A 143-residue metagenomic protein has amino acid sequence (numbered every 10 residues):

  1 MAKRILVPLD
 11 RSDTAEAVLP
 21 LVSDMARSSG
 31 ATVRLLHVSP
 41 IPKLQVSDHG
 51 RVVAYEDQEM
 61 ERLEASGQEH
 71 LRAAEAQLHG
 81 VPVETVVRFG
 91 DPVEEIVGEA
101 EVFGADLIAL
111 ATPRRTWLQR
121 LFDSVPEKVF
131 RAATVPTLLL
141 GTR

Functional and structural regions predicted by a protein language model:
M1, E75-I108: Structural beta-alpha unit
A2-A54: Small/aliphatic-rich secondary-structure junction motif
V7, V33-L35, H70, L107-A111 (+1 more regions): Short, structured motif recognition centered on aromatic/hydrophobic residues
G50-A54, V102-G104, P126-K128: Short, hinge-like loop/turn segments at secondary-structure boundaries
A54-E69: A short acidic, glycine-rich active-site loop that binds or catalyzes chemistry on phosphate/adenosine moieties
L107-K128: Glycine-rich, Arg-bearing micro-motifs that act as flexible, cationic patches
V125, A133-T134: Short, structured coil segments at secondary-structure junctions
